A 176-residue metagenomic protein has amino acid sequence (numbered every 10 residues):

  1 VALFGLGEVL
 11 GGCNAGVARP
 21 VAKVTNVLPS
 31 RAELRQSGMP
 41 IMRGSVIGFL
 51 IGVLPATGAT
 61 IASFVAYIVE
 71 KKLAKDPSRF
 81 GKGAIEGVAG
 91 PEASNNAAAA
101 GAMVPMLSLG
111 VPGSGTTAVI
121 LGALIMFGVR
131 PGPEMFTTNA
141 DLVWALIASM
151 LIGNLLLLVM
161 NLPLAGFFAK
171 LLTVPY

Functional and structural regions predicted by a protein language model:
V1-A84, G166-A169: Helix-loop-helix hairpins and the membrane-proximal interhelical loops of multi-pass alpha-helical transport proteins
I61-Y176: Helix-loop-helix junctions within the multi-pass membrane cores of secondary transporters/permeases
